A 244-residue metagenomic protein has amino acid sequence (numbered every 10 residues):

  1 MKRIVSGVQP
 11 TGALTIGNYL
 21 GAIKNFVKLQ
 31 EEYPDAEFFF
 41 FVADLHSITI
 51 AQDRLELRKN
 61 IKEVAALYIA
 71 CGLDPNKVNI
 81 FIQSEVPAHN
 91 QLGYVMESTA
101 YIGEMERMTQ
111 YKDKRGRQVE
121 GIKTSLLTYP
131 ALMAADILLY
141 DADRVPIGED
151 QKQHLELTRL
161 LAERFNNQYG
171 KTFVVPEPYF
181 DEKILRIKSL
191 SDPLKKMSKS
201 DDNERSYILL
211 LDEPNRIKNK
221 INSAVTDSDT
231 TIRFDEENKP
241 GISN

Functional and structural regions predicted by a protein language model:
K2-V5, P10-A135: N-terminal Rossmann-like or analogous alpha/beta NTP/dinucleotide-binding catalytic cores that position adenine
K112-N244: Active-site cores that bind ATP or allylic diphosphates and position pyrophosphate for catalysis
